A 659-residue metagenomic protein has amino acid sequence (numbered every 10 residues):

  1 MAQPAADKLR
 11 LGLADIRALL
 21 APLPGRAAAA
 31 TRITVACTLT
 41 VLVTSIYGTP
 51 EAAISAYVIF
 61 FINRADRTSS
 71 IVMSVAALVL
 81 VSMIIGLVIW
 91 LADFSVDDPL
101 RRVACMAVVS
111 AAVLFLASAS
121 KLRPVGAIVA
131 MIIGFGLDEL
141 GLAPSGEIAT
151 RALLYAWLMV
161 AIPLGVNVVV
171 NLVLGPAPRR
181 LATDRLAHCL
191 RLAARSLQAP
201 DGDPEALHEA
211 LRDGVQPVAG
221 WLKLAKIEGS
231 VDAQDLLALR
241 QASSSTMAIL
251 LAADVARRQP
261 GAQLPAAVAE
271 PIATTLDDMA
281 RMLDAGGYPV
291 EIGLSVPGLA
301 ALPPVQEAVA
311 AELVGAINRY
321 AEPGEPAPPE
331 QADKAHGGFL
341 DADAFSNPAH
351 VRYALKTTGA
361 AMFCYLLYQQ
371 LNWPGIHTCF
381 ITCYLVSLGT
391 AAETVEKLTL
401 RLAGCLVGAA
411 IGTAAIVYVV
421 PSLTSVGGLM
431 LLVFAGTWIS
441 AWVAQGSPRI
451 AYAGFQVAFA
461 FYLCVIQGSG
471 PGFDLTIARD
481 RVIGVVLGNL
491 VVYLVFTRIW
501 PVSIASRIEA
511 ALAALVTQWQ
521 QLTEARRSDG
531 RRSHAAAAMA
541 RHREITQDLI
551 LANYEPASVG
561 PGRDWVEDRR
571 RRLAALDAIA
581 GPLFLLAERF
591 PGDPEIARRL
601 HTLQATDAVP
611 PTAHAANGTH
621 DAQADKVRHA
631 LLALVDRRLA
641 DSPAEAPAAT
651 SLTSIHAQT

Functional and structural regions predicted by a protein language model:
M1-D235, L302-Q306, E322, P328-P561 (+1 more regions): A transmembrane helix-and-boundary motif of multi-pass membrane transporters/channels
R185-D203, H208, L239-G337, L573-T659: Soluble C-terminal extramembrane regulatory/interaction domains of multi-pass membrane proteins
E209, Q234-Q241, R563-R571: All-alpha amphipathic helical-bundle segments outside canonical DNA-binding/catalytic cores that form hydrophobic
H542-R570, L576-F590, A622: Long, compositionally biased intrinsically disordered regions
